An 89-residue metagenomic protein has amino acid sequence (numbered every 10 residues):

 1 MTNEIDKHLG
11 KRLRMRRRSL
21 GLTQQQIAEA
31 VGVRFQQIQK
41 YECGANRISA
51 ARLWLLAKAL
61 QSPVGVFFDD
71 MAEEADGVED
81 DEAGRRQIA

Functional and structural regions predicted by a protein language model:
M1-H8: A detector for short, charged/polar N-terminal pre-domain segments
K11-Q26, A30, L55: Short basic helix-loop element that most often maps to the first helix and adjoining turn of HTH DNA-binding modules
L13, I27-A28, I38-Y41, F67: Conserved hydrophobic/aromatic packing and binding residues within compact polymer-binding modules
R18, G32, C43, A72: Residue-level detection of the helix-turn-helix DNA-binding "recognition helix"
V31, E42, R52, L60 (+1 more regions): DNA major-groove recognition helix of helix-turn-helix
A45-L55: Short, basic-rich loop-to-helix N-cap that marks the start of a DNA-contacting helix
F68-A89: Short, charged recognition helix plus adjacent turn of helix-turn-helix-like nucleic-acid-binding domains
